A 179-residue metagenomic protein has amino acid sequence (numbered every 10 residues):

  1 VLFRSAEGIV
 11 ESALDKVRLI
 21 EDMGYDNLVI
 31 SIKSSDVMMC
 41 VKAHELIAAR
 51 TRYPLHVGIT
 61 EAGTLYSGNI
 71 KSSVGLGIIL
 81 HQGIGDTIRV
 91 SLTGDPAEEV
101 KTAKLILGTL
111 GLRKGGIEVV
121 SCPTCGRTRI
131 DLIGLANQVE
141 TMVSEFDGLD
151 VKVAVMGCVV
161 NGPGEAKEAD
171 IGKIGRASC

Functional and structural regions predicted by a protein language model:
D22, N27-S31, P54-H56, G85-R89 (+3 more regions): Structural preference for beta-strand elements that scaffold enzyme active sites
I30, I79, C122, C158 (+1 more regions): Conserved, mostly hydrophobic/aromatic
K33-V37, G58-T64, S91-D95, C125: Active-site beta-loop-alpha junctions enriched in small/polar residues
S35-A49, Y66-G68, D95-K101, D131-L135: Active-site-adjacent beta->alpha loops and helix N-cap segments on the catalytic face of soluble alpha/beta enzymes
I59-T60, Q82-P96, G175-S178: Glycine-rich phosphate-binding active-site loops on the catalytic face of alpha/beta enzymes
S72, G94-L112: C-terminal helical cap(s) of enzyme catalytic domains, especially alpha/beta-barrels
K114-G157: Small-residue-enriched alpha-helical segments and adjacent helix-cap loops that form tight helix-helix packing
